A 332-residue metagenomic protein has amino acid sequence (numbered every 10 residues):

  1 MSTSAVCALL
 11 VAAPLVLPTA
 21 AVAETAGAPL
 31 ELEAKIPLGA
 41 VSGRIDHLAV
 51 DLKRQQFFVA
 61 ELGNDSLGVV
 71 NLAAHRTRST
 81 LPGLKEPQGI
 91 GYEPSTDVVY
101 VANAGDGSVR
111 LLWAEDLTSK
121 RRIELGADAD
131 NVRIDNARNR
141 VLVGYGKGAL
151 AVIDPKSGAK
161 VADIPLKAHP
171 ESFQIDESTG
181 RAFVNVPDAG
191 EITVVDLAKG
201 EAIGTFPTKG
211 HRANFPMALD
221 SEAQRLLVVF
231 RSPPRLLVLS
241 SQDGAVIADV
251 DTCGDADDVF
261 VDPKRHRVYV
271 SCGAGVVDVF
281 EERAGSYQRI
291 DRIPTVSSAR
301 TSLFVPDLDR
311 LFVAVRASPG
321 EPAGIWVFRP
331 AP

Functional and structural regions predicted by a protein language model:
M1: Zn2+-dependent metallopeptidase catalytic domains
S4-P18: Bacterial N-terminal signal peptides
P18-P332: Predominantly soluble domains enriched in secretory-pathway, periplasmic, or organellar proteins
